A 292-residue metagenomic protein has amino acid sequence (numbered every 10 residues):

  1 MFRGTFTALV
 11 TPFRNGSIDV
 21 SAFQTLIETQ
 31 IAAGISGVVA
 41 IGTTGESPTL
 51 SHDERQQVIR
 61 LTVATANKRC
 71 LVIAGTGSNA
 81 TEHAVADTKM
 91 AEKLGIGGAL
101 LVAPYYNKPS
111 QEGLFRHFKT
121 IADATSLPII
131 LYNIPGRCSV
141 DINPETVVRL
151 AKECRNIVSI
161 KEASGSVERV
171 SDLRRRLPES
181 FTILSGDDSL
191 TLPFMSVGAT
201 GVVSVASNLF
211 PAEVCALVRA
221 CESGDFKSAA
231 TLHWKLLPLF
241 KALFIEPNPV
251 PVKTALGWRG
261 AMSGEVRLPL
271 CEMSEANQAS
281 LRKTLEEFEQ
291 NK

Functional and structural regions predicted by a protein language model:
F2-T7, T11-S139, R149: Active-site beta->alpha loop and helix N-cap motifs at the rims of alpha/beta catalytic domains
G4-P12, A33-I35, T44, S196-A199 (+1 more regions): C-terminal alpha-helical cap/extension of soluble enzyme domains
N15, V20, H52, P144 (+2 more regions): Alpha-helix N-capping/helix-start residues
F23, R55, I59, A84 (+8 more regions): A general structural signal for well-ordered alpha-helical segments in protein cores
Q24-I27, P144, Q278-L285: Short, amphipathic alpha-helical "lid/cap" segments that border enzyme active or binding sites
A64-C70, K93-G95, T125-L127, K152-N156 (+4 more regions): Short helix-capping segments at alpha-helix termini
D123-A124, R137-F244: Catalytic alpha/beta core domains of metabolic enzymes, predominantly
N133-I134, N156-I157, R267-L268: Glycine-rich phosphate-binding "P-loop"
